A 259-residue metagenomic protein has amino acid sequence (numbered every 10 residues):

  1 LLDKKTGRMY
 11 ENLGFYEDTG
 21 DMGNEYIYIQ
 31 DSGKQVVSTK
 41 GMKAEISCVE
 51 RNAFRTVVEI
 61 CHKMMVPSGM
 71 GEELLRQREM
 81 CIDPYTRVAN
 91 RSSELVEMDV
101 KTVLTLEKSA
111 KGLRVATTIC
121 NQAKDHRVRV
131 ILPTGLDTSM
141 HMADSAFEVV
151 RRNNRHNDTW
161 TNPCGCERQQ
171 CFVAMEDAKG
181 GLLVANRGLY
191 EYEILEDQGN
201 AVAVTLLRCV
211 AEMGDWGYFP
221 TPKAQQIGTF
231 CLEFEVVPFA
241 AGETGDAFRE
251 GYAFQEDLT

Functional and structural regions predicted by a protein language model:
L1-T259: C-terminal (or distal) subdomains of carbohydrate-active enzymes
